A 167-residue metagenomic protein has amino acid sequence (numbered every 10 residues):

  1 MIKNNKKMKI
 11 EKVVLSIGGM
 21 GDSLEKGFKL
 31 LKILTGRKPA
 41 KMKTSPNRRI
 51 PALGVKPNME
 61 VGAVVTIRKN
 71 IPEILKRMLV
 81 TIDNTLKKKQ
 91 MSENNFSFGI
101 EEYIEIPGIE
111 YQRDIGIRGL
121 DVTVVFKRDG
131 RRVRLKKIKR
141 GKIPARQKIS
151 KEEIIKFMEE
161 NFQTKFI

Functional and structural regions predicted by a protein language model:
M1-I167: Ribosome-associated RNA-binding proteins
